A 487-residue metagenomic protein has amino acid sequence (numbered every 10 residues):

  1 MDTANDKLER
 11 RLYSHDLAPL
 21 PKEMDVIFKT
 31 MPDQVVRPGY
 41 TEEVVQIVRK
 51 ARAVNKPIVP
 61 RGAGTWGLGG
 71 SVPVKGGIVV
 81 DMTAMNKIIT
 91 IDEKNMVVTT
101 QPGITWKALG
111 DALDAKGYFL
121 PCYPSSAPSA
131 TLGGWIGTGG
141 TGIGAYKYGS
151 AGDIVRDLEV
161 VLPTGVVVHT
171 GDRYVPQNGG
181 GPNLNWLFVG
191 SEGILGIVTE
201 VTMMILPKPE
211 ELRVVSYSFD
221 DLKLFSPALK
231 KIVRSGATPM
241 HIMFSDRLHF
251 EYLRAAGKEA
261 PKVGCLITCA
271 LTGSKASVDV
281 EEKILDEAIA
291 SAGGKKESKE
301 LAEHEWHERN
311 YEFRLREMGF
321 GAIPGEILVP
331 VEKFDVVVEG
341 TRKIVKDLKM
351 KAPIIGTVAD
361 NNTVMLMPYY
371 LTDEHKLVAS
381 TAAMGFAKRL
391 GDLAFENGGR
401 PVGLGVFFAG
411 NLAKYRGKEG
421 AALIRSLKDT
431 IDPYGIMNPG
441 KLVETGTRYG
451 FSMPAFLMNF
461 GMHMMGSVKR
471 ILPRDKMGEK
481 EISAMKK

Functional and structural regions predicted by a protein language model:
M1-R49, T65-M96, H249-G257, L301-A322 (+3 more regions): N-terminal flexible segment immediately upstream of the FAD-binding catalytic core in FAD-dependent oxidoreductases
N5-P21, P207, S218, L224-R389 (+5 more regions): C-terminal substrate-recognition/cap domain of FAD-linked oxidoreductases
V35, V97, S216-S218, F408-R416: Conserved short loop/turn motifs at secondary-structure junctions
G62-T65, S125, R247, V406: Short, ordered loop/turn segments at secondary-structure junctions
K87-M243, S483-K487: FAD-binding subdomain of flavoenzyme oxidoreductases
F408-K487: Activity-critical C-terminal alpha-helical subdomain
